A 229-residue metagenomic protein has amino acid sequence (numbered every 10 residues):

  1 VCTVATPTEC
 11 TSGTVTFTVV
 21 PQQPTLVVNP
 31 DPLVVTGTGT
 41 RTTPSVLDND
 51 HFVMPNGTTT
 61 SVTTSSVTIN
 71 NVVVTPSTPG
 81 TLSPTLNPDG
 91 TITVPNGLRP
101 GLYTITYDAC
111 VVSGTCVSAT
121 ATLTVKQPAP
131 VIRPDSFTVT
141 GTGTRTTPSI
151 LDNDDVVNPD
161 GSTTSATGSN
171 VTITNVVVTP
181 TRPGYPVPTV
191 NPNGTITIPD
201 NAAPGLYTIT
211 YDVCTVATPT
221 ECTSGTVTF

Functional and structural regions predicted by a protein language model:
C2-T60, T106-A166, V190, T210 (+1 more regions): Extracellular interdomain linkers/hinges and stalk-like, low-complexity segments in secreted or single-pass
R41-T91, T144-T195, A203: Surface-exposed or secretory-pathway low-complexity segments enriched in glycine-proline and Ser/Thr/acidic residues
N96-L98, D200-N201: Short, flexible loop/turn segments at beta-strand junctions in immunoglobulin-like and fibronectin type III
G101-I105, G205-I209: Exposed beta-strand face motif in extracellular beta-rich ectodomains
